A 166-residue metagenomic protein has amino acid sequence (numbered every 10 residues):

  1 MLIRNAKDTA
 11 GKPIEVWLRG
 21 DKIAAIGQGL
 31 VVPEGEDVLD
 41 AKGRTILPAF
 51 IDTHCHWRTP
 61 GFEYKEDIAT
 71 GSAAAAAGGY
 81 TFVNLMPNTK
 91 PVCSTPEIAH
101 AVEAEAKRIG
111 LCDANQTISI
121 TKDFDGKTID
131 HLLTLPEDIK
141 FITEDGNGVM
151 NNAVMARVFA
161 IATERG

Functional and structural regions predicted by a protein language model:
M1-L2, G79, G110, D138: Short loop/turn motifs at secondary-structure junctions
M1-P33: N-terminal metal-binding scaffold of metallo-dependent hydrolase/deaminase domains
A6, D21, G43, H54 (+4 more regions): Divalent metal-coordination and catalytic microenvironments
E15, E36, T81, K140: Conserved acidic residues
L30-I46: Active-site metal-binding motif and surrounding structural segment of the metallo-beta-lactamase
D37-L39, I51, N84, N115: Hydrophobic/aromatic beta-strand patches that form the interior of the parallel beta-sheet core in alpha/beta enzyme
R44-R108: Metal-associated gating/positioning segment near the N- to mid-region
T89-H100, A106-G166: Histidine/acidic-residue-rich, glycine-tolerant segments that coordinate divalent metal ions
